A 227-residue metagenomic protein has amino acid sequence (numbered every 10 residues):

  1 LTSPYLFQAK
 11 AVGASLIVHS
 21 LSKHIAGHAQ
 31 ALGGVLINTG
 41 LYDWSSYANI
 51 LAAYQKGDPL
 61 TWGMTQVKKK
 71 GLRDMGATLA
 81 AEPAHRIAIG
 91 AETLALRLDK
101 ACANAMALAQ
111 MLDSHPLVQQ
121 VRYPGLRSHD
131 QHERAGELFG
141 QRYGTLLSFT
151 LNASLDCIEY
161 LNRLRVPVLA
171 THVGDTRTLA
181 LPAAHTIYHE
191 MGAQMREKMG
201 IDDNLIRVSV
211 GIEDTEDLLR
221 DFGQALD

Functional and structural regions predicted by a protein language model:
L1-L117, R122: Conserved PLP-enzyme active-site core in the AAT-like
L1-T2, L126, G211-E213: Active-site beta-loop-alpha junctions enriched in small/polar residues
Y5-L6, A26, H129-Q131, D217: Flexible loop/turn segments at secondary-structure boundaries
H19, H28, H115, H129 (+2 more regions): Histidine-centered active-site/metal-ligand motif
I37, S148-T150, S209-G211: Short hydrophobic/aromatic beta-strand micro-patches that form the beta-sheet surface supporting nucleotide- or nucleic
M75-A77, I89, D99-K100, A105-R177 (+1 more regions): Conserved small-domain helix->loop->beta segment predominantly found in fold-type I
A84, A91, R142-L146, D203-R207: Short, solvent-exposed beta-strand edge segments and adjacent coil->beta transition regions
R97, L155, N162, T178-D227: PLP-dependent enzyme catalytic core of the Aspartate aminotransferase-like
